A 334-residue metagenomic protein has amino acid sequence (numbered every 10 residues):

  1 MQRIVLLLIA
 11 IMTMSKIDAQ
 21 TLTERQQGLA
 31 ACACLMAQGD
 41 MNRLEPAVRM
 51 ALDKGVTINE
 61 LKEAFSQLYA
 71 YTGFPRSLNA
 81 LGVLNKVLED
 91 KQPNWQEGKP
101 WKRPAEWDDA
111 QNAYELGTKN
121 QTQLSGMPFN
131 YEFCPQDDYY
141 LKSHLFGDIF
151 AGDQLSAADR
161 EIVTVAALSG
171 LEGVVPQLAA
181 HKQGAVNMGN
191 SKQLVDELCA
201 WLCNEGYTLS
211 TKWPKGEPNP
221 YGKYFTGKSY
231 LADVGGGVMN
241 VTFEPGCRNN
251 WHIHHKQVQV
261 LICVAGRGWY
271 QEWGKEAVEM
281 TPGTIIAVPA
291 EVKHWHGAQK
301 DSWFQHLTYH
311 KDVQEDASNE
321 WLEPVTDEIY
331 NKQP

Functional and structural regions predicted by a protein language model:
M1-Q20: Bacterial Sec-dependent N-terminal signal peptides
I17-R25, A37-K54, I58-E60, A70-A157 (+4 more regions): Acidic, glycine/proline-rich low-complexity segments that act as flexible tails and inter-domain linkers
Q27-L35, L61-F65, D159-S169: Short, structured motif recognition centered on aromatic/hydrophobic residues
L209-G237, N250, N319-P334: A short, N-terminal "cap"/entry segment at the start of jelly-roll beta-barrel domains of the cupin/DSBH fold
M239-H254: Conserved short histidine dyad/triad with adjacent acidic residue
F243-G246, M280-D301: Conserved metal-binding segment of the jelly-roll/cupin
R248, H255-P282, V292: A short beta-strand-loop-beta hairpin characteristic of the jelly-roll/cupin
W269, A290-A317: Ligand-binding loop in jelly-roll beta-barrel domains
